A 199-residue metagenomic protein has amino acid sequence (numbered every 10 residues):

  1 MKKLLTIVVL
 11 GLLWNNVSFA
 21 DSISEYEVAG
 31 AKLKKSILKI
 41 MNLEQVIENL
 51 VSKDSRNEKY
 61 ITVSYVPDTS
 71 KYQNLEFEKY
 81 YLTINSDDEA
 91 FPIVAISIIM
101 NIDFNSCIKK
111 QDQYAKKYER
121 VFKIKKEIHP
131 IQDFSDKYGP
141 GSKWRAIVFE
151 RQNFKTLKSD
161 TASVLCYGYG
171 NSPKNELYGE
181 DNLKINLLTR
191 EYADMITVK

Functional and structural regions predicted by a protein language model:
L4-N15: Sec-dependent N-terminal signal peptides
D21-T62, V94-K199: Non-cytosolic coordination micro-motifs
V63-P92: Compositionally biased P/S/T/G-rich terminal and signal peptide-adjacent segments that lie outside catalytic cores
